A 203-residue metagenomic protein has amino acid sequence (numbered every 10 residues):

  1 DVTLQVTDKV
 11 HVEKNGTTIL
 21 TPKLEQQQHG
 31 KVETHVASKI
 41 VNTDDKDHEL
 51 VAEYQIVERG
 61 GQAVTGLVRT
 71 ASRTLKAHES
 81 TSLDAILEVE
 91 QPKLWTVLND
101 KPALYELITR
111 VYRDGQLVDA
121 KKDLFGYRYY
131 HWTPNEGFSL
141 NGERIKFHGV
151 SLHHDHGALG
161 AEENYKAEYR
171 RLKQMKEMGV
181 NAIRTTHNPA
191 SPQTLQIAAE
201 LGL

Functional and structural regions predicted by a protein language model:
D1-P192, Q196-G202: Secreted/periplasmic carbohydrate-active enzymes, especially glycoside hydrolases
